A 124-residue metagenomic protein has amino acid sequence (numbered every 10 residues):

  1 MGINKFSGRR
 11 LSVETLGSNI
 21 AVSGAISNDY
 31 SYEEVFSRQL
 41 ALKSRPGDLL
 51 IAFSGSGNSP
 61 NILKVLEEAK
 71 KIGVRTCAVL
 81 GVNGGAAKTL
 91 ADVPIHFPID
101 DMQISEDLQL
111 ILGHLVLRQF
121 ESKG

Functional and structural regions predicted by a protein language model:
M1-K43: Glycine-rich, small/polar surface segments that engage phosphate groups of diverse ligands
G17, S54, L80, I95-Q103: Short beta->alpha connector loops at strand-helix junctions that form conserved, small/polar/Pro-enriched
L42, Q103-G124: A charged, well-structured terminal subsegment
L50, T76, P94-H96: Short, well-ordered beta-strand core segments
N58-V65, A87: Short glycine/serine/threonine-rich phosphate/pyrophosphate-binding segments that cradle anionic phosphate groups
V79-A91: Short, glycine/polar-rich helix-capping loops at beta-to-alpha or helix-loop-helix junctions that flank or form
